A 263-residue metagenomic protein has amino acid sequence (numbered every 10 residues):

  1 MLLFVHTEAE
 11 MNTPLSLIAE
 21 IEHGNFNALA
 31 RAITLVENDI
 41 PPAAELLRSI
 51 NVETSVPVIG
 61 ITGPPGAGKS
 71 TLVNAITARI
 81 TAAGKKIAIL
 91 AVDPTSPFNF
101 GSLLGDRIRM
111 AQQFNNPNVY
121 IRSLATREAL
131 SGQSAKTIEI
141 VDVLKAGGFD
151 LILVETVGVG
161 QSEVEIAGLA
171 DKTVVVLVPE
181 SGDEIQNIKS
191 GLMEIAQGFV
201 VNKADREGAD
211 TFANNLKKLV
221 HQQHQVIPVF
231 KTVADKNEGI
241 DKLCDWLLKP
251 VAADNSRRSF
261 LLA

Functional and structural regions predicted by a protein language model:
M1-E10: N-terminal amphipathic/basic-hydrophobic helices that include classical n-h-c signal peptides and signal-anchor
T13-V56, P64-A67, I76-S162, L169-V175 (+1 more regions): Nucleotide-state-sensitive switch-loop elements of NTP-binding domains
S70: Walker A/P-loop
L103, A204-I227, N237-K242: GTPase G-domain guanine-specificity segment
K172-L177, M193-A204, H221-V233: Conserved beta-strand/loop subsegment of P-loop NTPase cores
K231-A234, D241-A263: Long, well-ordered amphipathic alpha-helical subdomains in the mid-to-C-terminal portions of large enzyme subunits
